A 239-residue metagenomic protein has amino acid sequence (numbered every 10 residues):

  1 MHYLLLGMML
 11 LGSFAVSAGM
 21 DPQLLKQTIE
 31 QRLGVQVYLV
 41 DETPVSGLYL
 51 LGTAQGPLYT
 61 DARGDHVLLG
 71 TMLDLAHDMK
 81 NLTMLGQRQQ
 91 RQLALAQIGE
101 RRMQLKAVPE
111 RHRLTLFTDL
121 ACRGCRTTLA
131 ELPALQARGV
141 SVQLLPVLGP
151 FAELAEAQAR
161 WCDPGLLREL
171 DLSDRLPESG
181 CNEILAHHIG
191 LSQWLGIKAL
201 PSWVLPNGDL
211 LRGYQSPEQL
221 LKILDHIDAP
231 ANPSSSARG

Functional and structural regions predicted by a protein language model:
M1-L4: Positively charged n-region of N-terminal signal peptides that target proteins for export
M8-S17: Hydrophobic h-region of N-terminal signal peptides that target proteins for export in Gram-negative bacteria
S17-L116, A121-A155, L176-A199, P217-G239: Extracytoplasmic thiol/disulfide redox context detector
L58-T60, L200-L211: A short, hydrophobic beta-strand/beta-hairpin element that forms part of a small beta-sheet core
V142, L167-R168: Short, structured loop/turn "capping" segments at alpha-beta junctions
Q158-D163: Short, hinge-like loop/turn segments at secondary-structure boundaries
R168-E178: Short glycine/proline- and acidic residue-enriched helix-loop micro-motifs that form flexible lids or anion-recognition
G213-Q215: Short beta->alpha transition motifs characteristic of CBS
